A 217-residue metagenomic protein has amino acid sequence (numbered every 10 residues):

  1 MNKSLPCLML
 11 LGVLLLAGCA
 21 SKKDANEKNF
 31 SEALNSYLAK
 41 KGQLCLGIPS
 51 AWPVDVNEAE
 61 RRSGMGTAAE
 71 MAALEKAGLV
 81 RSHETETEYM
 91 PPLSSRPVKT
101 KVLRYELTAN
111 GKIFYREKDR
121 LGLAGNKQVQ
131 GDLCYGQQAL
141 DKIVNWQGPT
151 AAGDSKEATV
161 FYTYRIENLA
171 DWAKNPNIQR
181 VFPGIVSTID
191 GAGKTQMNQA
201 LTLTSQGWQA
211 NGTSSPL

Functional and structural regions predicted by a protein language model:
M1-M9: Bacterial N-terminal signal peptides that target proteins for export
L16-G18: C-terminal motif of bacterial Sec signal peptides marking the signal peptidase cleavage site
A20-K23: Bacterial signal peptide processing site
L38-A69: Post-signal-peptide N-terminal segment of Sec-exported extracytoplasmic proteins
G64-R81: Basic amphipathic alpha-helical segments that dock to polyanions
R81, T159-D171, P183-L217: Short beta-strand edge/turn micro-motifs at domain boundaries
R81-Y135: Accessory beta->alpha helical hairpin/"wing" motif in late/C-terminal subdomains of nucleic-acid enzymes
N110-L121, K127-K174: Surface-exposed, charged secondary-structure patches
